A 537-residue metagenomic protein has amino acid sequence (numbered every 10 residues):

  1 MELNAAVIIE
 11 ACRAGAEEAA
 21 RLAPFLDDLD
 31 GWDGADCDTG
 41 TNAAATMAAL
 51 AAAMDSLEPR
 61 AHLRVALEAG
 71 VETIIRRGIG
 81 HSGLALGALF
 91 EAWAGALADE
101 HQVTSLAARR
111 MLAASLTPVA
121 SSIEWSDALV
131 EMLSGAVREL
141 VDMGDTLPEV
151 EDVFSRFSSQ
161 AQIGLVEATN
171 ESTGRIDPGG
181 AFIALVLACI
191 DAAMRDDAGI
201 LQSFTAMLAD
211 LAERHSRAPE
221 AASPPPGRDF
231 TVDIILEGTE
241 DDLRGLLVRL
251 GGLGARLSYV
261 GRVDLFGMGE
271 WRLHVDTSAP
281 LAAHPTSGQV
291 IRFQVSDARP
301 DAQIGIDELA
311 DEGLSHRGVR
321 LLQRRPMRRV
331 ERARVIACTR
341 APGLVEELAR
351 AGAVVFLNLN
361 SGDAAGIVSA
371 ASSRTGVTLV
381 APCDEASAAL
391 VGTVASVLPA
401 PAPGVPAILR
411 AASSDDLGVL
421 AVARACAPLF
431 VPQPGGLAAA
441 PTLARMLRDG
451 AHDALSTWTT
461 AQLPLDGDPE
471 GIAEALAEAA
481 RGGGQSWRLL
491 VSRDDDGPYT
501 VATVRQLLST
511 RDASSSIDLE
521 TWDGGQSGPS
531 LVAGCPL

Functional and structural regions predicted by a protein language model:
M1-L537: N-terminal loops that bind phosphate or other acidic moieties and the adjacent beta-alpha structural core
